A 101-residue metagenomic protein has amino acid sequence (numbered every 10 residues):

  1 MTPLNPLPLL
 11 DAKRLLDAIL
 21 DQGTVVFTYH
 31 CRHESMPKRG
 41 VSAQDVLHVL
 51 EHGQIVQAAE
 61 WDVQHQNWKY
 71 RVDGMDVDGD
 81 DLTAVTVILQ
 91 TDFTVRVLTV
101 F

Functional and structural regions predicted by a protein language model:
M1-F101: Ribonuclease/tRNase effector modules and their secretory precursors
